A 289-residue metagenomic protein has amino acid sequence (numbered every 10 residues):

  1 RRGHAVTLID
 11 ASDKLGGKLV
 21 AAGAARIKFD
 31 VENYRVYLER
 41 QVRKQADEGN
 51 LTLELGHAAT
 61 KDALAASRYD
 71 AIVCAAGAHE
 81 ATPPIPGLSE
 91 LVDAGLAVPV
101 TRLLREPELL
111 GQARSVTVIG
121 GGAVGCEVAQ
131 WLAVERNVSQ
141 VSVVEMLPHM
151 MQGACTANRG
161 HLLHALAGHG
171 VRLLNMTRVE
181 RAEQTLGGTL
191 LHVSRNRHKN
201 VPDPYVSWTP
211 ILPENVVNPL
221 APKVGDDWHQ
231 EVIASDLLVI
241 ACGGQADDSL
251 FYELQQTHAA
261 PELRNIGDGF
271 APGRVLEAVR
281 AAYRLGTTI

Functional and structural regions predicted by a protein language model:
R1-L15, E54-A65, A76-I85, E90-A157 (+3 more regions): Rossmann-like dinucleotide/flavin-binding elements
G17-Y69, A154-E180, G187-H192: N-terminal Rossmann-like dinucleotide/flavin-binding domain of flavoprotein oxidoreductases that bind FAD/FMN
V73: Phosphate/diphosphate-binding loops
H192-K199: Secondary-structure transition/turn motif
